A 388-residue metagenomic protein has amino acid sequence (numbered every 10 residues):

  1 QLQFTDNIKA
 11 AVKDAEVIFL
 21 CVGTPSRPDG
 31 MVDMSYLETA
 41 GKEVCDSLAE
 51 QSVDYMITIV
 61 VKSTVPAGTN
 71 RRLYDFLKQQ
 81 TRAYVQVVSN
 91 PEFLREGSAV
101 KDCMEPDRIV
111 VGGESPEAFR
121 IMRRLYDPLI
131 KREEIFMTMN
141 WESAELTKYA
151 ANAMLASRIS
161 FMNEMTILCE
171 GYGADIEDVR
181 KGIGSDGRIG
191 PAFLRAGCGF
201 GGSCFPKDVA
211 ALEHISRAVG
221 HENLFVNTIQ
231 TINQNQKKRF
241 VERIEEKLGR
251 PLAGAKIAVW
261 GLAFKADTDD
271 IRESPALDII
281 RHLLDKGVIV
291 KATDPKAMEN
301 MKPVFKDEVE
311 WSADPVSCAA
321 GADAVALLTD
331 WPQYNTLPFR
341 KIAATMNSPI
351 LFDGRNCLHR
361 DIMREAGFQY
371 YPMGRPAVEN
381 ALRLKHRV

Functional and structural regions predicted by a protein language model:
Q1-V388: Structural/interface elements that position substrates and couple domains in central-metabolism enzymes
